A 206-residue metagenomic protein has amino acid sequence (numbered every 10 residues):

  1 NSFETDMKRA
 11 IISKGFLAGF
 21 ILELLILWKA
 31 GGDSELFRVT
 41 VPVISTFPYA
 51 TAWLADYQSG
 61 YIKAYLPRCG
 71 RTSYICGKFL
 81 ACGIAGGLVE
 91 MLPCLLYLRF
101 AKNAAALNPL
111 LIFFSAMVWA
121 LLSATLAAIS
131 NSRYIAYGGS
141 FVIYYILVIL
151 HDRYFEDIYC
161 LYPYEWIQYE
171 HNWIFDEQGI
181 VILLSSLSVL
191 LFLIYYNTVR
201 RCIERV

Functional and structural regions predicted by a protein language model:
N1-G19: Aromatic- and glycine-rich beta-strand/loop motifs that create alpha-glucan
G15, G70-T72, C76, S132-Y137: Membrane-helix interface segments
F20-T51, C76-S130, E165-L183: Secretory targeting signals
E23, L27-S34, N103-L107, Y134-V206: Terminal transmembrane helical anchor/hairpin motif
S45-Y49, Q58, I62, L122 (+1 more regions): Hydrophobic/aromatic residues in alpha-helical transmembrane segments
F47, W53, R153-E156: Small-residue-rich midsections of specific transmembrane alpha-helices
A50-G83: Helix-loop-helix units of permease transmembrane domains in multi-pass membrane transporters, especially ABC
